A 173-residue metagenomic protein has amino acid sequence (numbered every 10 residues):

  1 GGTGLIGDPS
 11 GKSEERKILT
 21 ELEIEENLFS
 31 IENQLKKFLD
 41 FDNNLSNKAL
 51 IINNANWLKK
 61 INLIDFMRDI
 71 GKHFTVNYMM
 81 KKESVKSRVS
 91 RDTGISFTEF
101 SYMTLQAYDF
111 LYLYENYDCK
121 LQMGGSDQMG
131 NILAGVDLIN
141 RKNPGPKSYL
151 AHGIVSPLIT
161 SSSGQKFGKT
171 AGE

Functional and structural regions predicted by a protein language model:
G1, D127, G164: Active-site glycine-centered loops adjacent to acidic/histidine catalytic or metal-binding residues that shape
G2-D8: Short, conserved phosphate-binding/catalytic loop or strand-edge motifs used in phosphoryl-/nucleotidyl-transfer
D8-E25: A charged helix-plus-loop insertion that forms the helical arch/lid used to bind and gate nucleic-acid substrates
G11-S13, F66-M67, K169: Short, glycine/charged-enriched secondary-structure capping and boundary segments
T20-E21, N27, K37-V155, T160: Divalent-metal (Mg2+/Mn2+/Ca2+)-assisted nucleotide/phosphate chemistry catalytic cores
S163-E173: A conserved active-site cap/scaffold subdomain adjacent to cofactor or substrate pockets
